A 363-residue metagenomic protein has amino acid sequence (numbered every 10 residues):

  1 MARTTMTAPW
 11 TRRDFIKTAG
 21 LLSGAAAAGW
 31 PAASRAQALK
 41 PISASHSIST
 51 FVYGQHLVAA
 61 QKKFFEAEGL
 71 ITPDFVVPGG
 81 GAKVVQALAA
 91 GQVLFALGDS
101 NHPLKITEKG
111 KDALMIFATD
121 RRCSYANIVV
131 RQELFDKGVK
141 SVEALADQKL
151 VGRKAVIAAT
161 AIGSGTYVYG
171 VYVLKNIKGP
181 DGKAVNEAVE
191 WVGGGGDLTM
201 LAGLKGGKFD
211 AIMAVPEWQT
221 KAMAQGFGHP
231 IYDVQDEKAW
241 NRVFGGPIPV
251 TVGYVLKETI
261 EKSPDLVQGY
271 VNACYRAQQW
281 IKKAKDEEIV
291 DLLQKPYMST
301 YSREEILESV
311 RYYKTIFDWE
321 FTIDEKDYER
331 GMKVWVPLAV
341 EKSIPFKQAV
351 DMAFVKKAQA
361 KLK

Functional and structural regions predicted by a protein language model:
M1-D14, T18-A28: N-terminal secretory signal peptides
P31-A33: N-terminal signal peptide c-region/cleavage motif recognized by signal peptidases
A36-V192, D210-P216: Short, glycine-/small- and polar/acidic-enriched structural segments that line small-molecule recognition paths
G54, R121-I128, Q132-L134, G228-H229 (+3 more regions): Small-molecule pocket liners
A67, L134-K140, D236-G246, K314-D324: Short, solvent-exposed loop/beta-turn-alpha elements that line the ligand-binding surface or hinge of extracytoplasmic
T199-K295: Pocket-lining segment of extracytoplasmic ligand-binding domains
E261-V340: Secondary-structure end/capping motifs
E329-K363: Conserved C-terminal helix/tail region of periplasmic/extracytoplasmic solute-binding proteins
